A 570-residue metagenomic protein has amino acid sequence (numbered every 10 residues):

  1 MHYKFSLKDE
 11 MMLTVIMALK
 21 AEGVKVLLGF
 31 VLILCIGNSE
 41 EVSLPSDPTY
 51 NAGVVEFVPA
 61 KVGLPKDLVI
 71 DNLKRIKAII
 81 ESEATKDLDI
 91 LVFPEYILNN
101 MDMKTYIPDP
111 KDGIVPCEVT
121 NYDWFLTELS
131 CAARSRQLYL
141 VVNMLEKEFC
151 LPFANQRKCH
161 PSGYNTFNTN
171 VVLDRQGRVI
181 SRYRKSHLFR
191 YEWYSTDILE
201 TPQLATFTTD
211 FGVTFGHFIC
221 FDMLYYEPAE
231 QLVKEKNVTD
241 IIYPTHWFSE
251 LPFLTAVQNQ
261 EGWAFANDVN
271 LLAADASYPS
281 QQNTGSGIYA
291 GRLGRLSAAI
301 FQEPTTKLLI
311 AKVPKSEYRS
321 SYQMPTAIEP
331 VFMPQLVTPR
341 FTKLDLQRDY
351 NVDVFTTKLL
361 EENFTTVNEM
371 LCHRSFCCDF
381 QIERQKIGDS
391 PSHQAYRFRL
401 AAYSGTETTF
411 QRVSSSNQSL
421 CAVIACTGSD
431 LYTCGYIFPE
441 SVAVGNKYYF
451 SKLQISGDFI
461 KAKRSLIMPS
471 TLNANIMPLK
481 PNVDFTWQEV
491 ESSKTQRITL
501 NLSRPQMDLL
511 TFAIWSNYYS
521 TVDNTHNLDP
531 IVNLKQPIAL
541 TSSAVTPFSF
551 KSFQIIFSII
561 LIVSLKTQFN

Functional and structural regions predicted by a protein language model:
M1-A21: N-terminal secretory signal peptides that target proteins for export/translocation
A18, K66-Q176, W247-N270, A276-P279 (+7 more regions): Cys-nucleophile CN-hydrolase/nitrilase-fold catalytic domain and related Cys-dependent amidase chemistry that acts on
E22-G29, S552-S558: Sec-dependent signal peptide recognition, specifically the positively charged N-region followed immediately by
F30-P48, L540-S542, V563-N570: N-terminal signal peptide
L44-K66: Short beta-strand segments enriched in small/hydrophobic residues
T127, K147-T239, P244-T245, S249-E261 (+4 more regions): Active-site catalytic loop in hydrolytic enzyme cores
D275-T541: C-terminal beta-strand edge segments of enzyme domains
V545-N570: Cleavable C-terminal sorting propeptides in eukaryotic secreted/cell-surface proteins
